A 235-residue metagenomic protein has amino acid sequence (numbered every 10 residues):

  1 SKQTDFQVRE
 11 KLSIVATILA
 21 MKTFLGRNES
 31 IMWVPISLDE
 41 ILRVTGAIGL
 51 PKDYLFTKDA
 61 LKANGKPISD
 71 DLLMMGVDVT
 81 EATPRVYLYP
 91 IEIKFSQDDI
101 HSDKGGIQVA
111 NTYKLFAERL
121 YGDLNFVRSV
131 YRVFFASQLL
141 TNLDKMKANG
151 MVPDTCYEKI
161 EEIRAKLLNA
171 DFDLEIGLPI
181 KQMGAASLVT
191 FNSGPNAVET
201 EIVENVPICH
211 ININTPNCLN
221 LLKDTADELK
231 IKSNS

Functional and structural regions predicted by a protein language model:
S1-T45, G105-G106, M183: Nuclease catalytic cores
F6-I14, L61-L72, H101-T112: Phosphate/oxyanion-binding active-site loops and adjacent basic polyanion-contact surfaces
F24-S30, S96-A185: Acidic, metal/cofactor-coordinating or nucleic-acid-engaging core segments within structured domains
V34-P84: Active-site metal-binding core of divalent-cation-utilizing nuclease and nuclease-like domains
P35-S37, Y89-I93, G184-N192: Extended hydrophobic secondary-structure segments that form protein cores and membrane-embedded regions
L72-G76, V86-Q97: Conserved catalytic cores of phosphodiester-cleaving nucleases, focusing on short active-site segments
F95-I100, G194-V198: Short acidic, S/G/P-rich loop/turn micro-motifs used as interaction or catalytic elements
M146-S235: Non-catalytic C-terminal interaction segments of nucleic acid-processing enzymes
